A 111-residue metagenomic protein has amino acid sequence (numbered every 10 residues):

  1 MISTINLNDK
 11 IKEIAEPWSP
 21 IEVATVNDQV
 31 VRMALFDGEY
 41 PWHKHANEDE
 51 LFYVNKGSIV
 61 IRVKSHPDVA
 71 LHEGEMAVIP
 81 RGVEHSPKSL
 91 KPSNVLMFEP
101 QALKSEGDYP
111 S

Functional and structural regions predicted by a protein language model:
M1-R32, D108-S111: A short, N-terminal "cap"/entry segment at the start of jelly-roll beta-barrel domains of the cupin/DSBH fold
N27, N55-K56, H72-E73, K91 (+1 more regions): A cytosolic small-molecule/anion-sensing beta-strand core signal
V30, E39, S58-V60, E84 (+1 more regions): Structural motif
V30-A46: Conserved short histidine dyad/triad with adjacent acidic residue
G38, N47-V60, K64-H66: Glycine- and acidic-residue-biased ligand/ion/polar-headgroup-sensing regions
S65-R81: Short acidic-glycine-tyrosine-enriched beta hairpin
R81-Y109: Ligand-binding loop in jelly-roll beta-barrel domains
